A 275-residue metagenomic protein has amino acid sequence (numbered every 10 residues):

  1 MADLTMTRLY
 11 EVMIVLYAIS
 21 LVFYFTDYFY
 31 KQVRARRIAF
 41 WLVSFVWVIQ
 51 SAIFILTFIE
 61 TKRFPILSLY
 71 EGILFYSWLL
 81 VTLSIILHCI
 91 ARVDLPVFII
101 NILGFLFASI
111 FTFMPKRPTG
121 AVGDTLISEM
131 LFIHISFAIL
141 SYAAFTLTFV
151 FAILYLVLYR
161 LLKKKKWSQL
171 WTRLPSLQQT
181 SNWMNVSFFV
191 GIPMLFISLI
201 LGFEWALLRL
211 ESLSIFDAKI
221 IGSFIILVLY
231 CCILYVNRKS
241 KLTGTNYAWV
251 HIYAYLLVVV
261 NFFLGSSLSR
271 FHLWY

Functional and structural regions predicted by a protein language model:
M1-D3: Helix-coil boundary and interhelical linker segments in multi-pass alpha-helical membrane proteins
M6-T119, A138-R160, L177-L208, I215-Y275: Hydrophobic cores of alpha-helical transmembrane segments in multi-pass integral membrane proteins
K62, L126-S128, L170, E211: Short, flexible active-site loop motifs that bind/organize anionic cofactors or intermediates
T119-L131: Interhelical loops and loop-helix junctions of multi-pass membrane transporters/channels
L162-Q178: Juxtamembrane inter-helical linkers in multi-pass membrane proteins
